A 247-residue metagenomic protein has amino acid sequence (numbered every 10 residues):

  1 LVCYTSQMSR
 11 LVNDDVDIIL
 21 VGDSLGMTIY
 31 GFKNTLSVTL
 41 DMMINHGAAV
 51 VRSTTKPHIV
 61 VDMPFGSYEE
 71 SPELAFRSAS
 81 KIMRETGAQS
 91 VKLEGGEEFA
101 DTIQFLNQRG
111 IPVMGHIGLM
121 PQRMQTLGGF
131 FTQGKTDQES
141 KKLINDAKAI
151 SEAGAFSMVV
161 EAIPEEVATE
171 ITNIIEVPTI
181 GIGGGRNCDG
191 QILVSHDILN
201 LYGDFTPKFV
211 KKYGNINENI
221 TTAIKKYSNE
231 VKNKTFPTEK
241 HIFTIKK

Functional and structural regions predicted by a protein language model:
L1-G214, E218-K246: Alpha/beta enzyme core
